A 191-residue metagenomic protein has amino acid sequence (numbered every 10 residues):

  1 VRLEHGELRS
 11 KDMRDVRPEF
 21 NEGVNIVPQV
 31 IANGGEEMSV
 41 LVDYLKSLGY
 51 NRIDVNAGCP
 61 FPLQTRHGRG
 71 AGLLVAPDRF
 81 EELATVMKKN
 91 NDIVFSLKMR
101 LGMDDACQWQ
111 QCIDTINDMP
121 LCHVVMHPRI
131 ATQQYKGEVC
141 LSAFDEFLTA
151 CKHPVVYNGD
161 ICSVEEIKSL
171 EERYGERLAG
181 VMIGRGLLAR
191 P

Functional and structural regions predicted by a protein language model:
V1-P191: Flavin-dependent oxidoreductase catalytic cores
